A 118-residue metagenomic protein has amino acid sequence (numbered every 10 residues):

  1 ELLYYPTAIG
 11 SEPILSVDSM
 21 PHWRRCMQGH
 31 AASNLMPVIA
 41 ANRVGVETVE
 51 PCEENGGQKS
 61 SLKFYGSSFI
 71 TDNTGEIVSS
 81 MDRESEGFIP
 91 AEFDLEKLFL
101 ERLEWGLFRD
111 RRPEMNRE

Functional and structural regions predicted by a protein language model:
E1-F88: CN hydrolase (nitrilase-like) catalytic-core segments centered on the catalytic cysteine and neighboring Lys/Glu
R43, L98-E118: Cysteine/selenocysteine-centered motifs that mediate thiol-based redox chemistry or coordinate metal-sulfur cofactors
E47-T48, S85, A91-E92, F108 (+1 more regions): Flexible domain-boundary/linker segments
S85-L103: A short, polar/charged loop-to-alpha-helix boundary motif
